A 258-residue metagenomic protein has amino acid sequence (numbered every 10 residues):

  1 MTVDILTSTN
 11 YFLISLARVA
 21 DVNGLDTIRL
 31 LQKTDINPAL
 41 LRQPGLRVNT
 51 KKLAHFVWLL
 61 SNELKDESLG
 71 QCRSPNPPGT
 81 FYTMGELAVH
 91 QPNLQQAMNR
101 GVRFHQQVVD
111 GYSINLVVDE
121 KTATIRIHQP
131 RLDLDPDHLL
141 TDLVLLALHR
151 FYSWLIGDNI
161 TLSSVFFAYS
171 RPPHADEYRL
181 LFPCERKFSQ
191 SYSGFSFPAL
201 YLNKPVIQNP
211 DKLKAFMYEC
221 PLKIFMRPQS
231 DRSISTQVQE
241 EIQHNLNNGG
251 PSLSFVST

Functional and structural regions predicted by a protein language model:
M1-I125: N-terminal low-complexity or simple alpha-helical regulatory segments that function as activation/interaction modules
T9, N23, T27, N49 (+4 more regions): Residue-level recognition of alpha-helical structural elements
I14, Q95, H138-L146, D211 (+3 more regions): Short, well-ordered alpha-helical segments
V19, F104, A147, F151 (+2 more regions): Conserved short hydrophobic interaction patches
V57, M98, L145-L148, V238: Hydrophobic alpha-helical core bundles mediating ligand binding, dimerization, or RNAP-core interactions
Y82-L87, P130-L134, L202-N203, K223-F225: Short hinge/gating elements
S113, V117-K204, Q208: DNA-contacting interfaces and partner/effector-binding or oligomerization modules in DNA-centric proteins
L180, C184-T258: Extended mid-to-C-terminal alpha-helical interaction segments
